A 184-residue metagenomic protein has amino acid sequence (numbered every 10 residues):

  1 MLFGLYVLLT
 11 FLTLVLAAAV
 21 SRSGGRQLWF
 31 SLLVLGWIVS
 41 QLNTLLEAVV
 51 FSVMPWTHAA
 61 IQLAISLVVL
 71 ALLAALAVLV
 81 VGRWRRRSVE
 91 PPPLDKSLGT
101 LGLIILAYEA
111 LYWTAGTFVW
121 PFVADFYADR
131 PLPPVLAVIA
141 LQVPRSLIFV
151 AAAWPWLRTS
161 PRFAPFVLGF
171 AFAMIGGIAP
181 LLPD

Functional and structural regions predicted by a protein language model:
M1-D184: Juxtamembrane/disordered regions of integral membrane proteins
